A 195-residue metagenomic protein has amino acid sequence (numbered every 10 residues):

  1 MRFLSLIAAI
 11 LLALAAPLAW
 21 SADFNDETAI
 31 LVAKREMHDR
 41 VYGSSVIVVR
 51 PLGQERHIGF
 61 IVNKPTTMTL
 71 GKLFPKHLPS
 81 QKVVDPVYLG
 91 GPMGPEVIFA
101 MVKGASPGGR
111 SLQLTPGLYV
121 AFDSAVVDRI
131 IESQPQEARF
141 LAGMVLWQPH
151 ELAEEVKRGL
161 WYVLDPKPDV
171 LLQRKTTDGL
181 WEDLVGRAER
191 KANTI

Functional and structural regions predicted by a protein language model:
M1-I7: Bacterial N-terminal signal peptides that target proteins for export
W20-I195: A short aromatic-anchored loop/beta-hairpin motif
